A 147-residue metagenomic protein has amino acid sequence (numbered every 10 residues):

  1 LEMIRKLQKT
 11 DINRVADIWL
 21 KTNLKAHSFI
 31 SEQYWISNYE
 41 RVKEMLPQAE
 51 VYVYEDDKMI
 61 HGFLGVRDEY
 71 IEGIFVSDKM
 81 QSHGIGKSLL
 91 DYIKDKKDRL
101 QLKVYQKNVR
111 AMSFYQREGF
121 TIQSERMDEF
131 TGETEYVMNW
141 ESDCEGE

Functional and structural regions predicted by a protein language model:
M3-D17: A short beta-loop-alpha structural element at the N-terminal edge of CoA-dependent acyl/N-acetyltransferase catalytic
D17-K43: Conserved GNAT-fold acetyl-CoA-binding loop/helix
R41-V53, Y70: A short helix-loop-beta-strand connector motif used in the catalytic cores of GNAT acetyltransferases and, in some
E50-G62: Conserved beta-hairpin
Y70-Q81, V104-Y105: A short, internal acetyl-CoA/4′-phosphopantetheine-binding micro-motif in the GNAT/acyltransferase core
S82-D95, S113-R117: Conserved acetyl-CoA-binding loop-helix of GNAT-fold acetyltransferases
D95-K107: Conserved GNAT acetyl-CoA-binding A-motif
Q116-E125: Conserved acetyl-CoA-binding loop of GNAT-fold acetyltransferases
